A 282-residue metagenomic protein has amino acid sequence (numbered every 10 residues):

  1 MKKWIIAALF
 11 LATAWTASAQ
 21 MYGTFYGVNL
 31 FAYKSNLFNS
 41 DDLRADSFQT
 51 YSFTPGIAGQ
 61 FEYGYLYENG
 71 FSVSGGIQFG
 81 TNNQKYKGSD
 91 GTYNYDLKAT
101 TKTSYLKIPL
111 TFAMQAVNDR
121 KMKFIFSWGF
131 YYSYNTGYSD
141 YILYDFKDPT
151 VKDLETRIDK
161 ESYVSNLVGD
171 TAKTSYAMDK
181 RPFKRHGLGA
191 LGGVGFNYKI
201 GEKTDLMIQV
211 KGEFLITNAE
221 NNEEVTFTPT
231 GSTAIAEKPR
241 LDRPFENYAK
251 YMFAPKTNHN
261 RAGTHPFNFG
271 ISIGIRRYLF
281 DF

Functional and structural regions predicted by a protein language model:
M21, L66-G70, V117-K121, K199-K203 (+1 more regions): Outer-membrane beta-barrel channels and translocator barrels
F25-G27, S72-S74, K123-S127, D205-Q209: Residue-level detector of the transmembrane beta-barrel scaffold of outer-membrane proteins
V28-L30, I57-Y65, I77-F79, I108-M114 (+4 more regions): Residues on the lipid-exposed face of transmembrane beta-strands in outer-membrane beta-barrel proteins
Y33-E62: Surface-exposed strand-loop-strand hairpins of Gram-negative outer-membrane beta-barrel proteins
N36-A45, K85-N94, G137-K147, E220-F227: Outer-membrane beta-barrel translocator domains and adjoining extracellular loop/strand segments of Gram-negative
D41-T50, T92-T100, A113, A177-P182 (+1 more regions): Extracellular loop and loop/strand-boundary signature of outer-membrane beta-barrel proteins
F53-I57, K102-I108, M122, K184-A190 (+1 more regions): Residues that define the transmembrane beta-barrel architecture of outer-membrane proteins
P182-F183, G187, K199-F282: Predominantly the C-terminal beta-signal and adjacent terminal strand-loop region of outer-membrane beta-barrel
